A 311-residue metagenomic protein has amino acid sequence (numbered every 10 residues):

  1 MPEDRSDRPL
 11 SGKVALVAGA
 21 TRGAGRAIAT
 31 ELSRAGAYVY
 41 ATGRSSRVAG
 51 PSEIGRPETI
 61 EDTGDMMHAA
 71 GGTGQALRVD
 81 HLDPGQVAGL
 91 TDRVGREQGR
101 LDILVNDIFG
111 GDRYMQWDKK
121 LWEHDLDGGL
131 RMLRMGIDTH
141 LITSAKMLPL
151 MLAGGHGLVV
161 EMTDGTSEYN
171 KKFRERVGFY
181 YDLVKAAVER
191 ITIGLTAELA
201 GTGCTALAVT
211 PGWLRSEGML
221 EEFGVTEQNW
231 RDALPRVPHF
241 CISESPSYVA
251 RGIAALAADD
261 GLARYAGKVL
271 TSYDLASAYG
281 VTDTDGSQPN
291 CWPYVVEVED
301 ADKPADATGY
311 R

Functional and structural regions predicted by a protein language model:
P2-Q98, F109-W122, G128, A305-T308: Short-chain dehydrogenase/reductase
K13, G72-T73, R100-L101, L150-G165 (+2 more regions): Active-site loop of short-chain dehydrogenase/reductase
V17-A18, N106-F109, G136, G157-S167 (+2 more regions): Structural signature of the Rossmann-like NAD(P)-dependent dehydrogenase/reductase core
R26, T30, L141, K185-I193 (+2 more regions): Conserved active-site helix of classical SDR/Rossmann-fold NAD(P)-dependent CH-OH oxidoreductases
L32, R100, V159, E189 (+2 more regions): Conserved Rossmann-fold SDR core element
R96, R131-G155, S167, T196-A197 (+1 more regions): Amphipathic alpha-helical dimer-interface segment in Rossmann-like NAD(P)H-dependent oxidoreductases
G110-Y114, W122-L126, L158-G201, G212-G224: Catalytic loop of short-chain dehydrogenase/reductase
A208, Q228-R311: C-terminal helical subdomain
